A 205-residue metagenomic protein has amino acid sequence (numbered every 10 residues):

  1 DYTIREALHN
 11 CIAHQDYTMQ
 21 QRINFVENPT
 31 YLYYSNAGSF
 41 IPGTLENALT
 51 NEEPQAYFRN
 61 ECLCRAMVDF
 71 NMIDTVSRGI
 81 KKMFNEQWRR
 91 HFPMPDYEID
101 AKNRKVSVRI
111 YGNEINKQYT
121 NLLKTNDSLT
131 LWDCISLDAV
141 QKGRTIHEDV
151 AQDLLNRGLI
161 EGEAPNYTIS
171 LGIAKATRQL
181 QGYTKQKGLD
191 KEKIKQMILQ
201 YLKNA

Functional and structural regions predicted by a protein language model:
D1-A205: C-terminal regulatory or interaction extensions
